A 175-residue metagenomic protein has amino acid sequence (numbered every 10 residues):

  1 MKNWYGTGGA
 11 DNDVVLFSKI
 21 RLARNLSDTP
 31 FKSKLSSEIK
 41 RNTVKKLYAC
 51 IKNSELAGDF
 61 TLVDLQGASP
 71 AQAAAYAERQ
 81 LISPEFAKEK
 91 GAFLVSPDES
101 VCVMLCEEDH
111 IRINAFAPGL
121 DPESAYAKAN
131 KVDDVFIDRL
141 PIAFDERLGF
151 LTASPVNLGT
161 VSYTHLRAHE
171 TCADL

Functional and structural regions predicted by a protein language model:
M1-R147, A173: Long, Pro/Ser/Thr-rich low-complexity/intrinsically disordered regulatory tracts in eukaryotic proteins
G149-Y163: Conserved phosphate/anionic-ligand binding catalytic regions in large, soluble enzymes, centered on
G159-T160, C172-D174: Short hydrophobic/aromatic residue motifs in ordered secondary structure
T164-T171: Conserved small/polar residues in nucleotide/adenosyl-binding loops
